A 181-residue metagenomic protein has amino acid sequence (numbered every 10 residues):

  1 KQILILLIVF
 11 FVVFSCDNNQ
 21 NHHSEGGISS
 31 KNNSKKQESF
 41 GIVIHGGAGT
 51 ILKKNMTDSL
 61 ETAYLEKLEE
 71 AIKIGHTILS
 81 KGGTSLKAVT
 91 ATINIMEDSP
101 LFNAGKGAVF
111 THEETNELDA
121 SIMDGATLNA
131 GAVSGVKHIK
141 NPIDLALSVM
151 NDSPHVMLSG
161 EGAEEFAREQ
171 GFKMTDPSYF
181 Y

Functional and structural regions predicted by a protein language model:
K1-L6: Sec-dependent signal peptide recognition, specifically the positively charged N-region followed immediately by
V12-S15: C-terminal motif of bacterial Sec signal peptides marking the signal peptidase cleavage site
D17-Y181: Alpha/propeptide regions of enzymes that mature by internal proteolysis
